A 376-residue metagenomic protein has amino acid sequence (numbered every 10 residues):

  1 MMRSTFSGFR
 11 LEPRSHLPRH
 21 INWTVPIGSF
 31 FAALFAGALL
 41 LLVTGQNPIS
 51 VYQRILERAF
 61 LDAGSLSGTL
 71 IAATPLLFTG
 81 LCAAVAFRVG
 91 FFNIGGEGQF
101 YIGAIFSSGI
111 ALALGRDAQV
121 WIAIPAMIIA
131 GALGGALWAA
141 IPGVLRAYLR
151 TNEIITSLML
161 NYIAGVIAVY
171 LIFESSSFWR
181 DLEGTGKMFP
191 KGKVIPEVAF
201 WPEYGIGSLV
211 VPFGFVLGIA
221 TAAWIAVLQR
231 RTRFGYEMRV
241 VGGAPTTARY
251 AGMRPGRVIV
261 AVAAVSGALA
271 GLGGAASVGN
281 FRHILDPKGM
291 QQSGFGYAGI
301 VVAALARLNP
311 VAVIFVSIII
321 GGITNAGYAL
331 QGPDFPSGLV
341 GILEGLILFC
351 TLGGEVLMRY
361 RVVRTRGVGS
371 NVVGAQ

Functional and structural regions predicted by a protein language model:
M1-A32, A38-L42, A223, G243 (+3 more regions): Cytosolic-side transmembrane-helix boundaries in multi-pass membrane proteins
M2-T79, W121-I122, A126: Membrane-interfacial amphipathic/re-entrant helices at transmembrane-helix boundaries
I27, F31-L39, L77, L81-C82 (+9 more regions): Generic alpha-helical transmembrane segments of integral inner-membrane proteins, especially permease/transport modules
L39-Q46, A59-L114, I128-I154, T247 (+2 more regions): Single transmembrane alpha-helix segments in multi-pass membrane proteins
A63, S157, N161-R231, R366 (+1 more regions): Transmembrane helix-bundle core of multi-pass membrane transporters and related energy-transducing complexes
A73-A84, Q99, I105, A136-L137 (+7 more regions): Hydrophobic alpha-helical segments embedded in the membrane of multi-pass proteins
L137, I206-L285, P310-V311, F315: Helix-loop-helix "hairpin" substructures at the membrane interface of multi-pass membrane proteins
A264-G345: Transmembrane alpha-helical segments in multi-pass inner-membrane proteins
